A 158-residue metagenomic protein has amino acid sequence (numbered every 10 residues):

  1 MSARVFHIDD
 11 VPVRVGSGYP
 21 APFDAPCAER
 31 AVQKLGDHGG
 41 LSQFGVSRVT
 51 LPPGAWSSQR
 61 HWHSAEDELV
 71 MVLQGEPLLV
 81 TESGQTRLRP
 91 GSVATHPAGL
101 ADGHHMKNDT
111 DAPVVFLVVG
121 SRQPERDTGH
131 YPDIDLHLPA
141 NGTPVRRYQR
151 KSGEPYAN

Functional and structural regions predicted by a protein language model:
M1-Q43, T128-N158: A short, N-terminal "cap"/entry segment at the start of jelly-roll beta-barrel domains of the cupin/DSBH fold
A31-K34, S47-H63, L100-A101: Conserved short histidine dyad/triad with adjacent acidic residue
R48-P52, H63-V80, V119-R122: Short, conserved beta-strand element in jelly-roll/cupin
G75, G91, M106: Short hydrophobic/aromatic patches on the structural cores and recognition surfaces of FHA
E82-A98: Short acidic-glycine-tyrosine-enriched beta hairpin
G99-R126: Ligand-binding loop in jelly-roll beta-barrel domains
